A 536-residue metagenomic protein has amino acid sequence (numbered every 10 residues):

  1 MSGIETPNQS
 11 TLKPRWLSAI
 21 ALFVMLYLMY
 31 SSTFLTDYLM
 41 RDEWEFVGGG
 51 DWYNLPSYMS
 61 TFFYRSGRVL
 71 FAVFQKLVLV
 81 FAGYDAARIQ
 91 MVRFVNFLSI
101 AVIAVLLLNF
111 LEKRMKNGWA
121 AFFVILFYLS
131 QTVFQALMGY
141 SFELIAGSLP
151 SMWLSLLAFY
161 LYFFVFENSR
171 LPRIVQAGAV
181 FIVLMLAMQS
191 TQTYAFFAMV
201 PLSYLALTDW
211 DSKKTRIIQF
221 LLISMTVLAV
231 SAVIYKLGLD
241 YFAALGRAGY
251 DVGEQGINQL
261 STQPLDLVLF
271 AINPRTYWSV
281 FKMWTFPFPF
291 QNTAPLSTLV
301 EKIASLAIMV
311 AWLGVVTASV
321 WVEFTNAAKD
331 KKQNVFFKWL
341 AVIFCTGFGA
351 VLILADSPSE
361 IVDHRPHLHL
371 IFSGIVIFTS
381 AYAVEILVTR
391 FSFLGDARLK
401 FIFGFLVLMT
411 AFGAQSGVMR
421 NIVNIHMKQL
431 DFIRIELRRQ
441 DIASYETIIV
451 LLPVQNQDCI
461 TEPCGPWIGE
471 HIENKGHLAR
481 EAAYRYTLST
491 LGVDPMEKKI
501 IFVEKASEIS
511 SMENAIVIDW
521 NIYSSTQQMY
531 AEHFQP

Functional and structural regions predicted by a protein language model:
S2, T11-A121, K214-I217, Y241-S305 (+2 more regions): Intrinsically disordered, polar/acidic, low-complexity terminal segments
R15-S18, K116-V124, P172-Q176, I217-L221 (+2 more regions): Membrane-interfacial loop-to-transmembrane alpha-helix junctions, especially the N-terminal start
R68, A120-F166, Q189-T191, F344-A383: Membrane-interface micro-motifs in multi-pass membrane enzymes
M91-L108, Y128-T132, M152-S155, M309 (+2 more regions): Transmembrane alpha-helical segments of multi-pass membrane glycosylation machinery that act on lipid-linked glycans
V105-N109, L157-F164, P201-T208, A229 (+2 more regions): Transmembrane alpha-helices and membrane-interface helical segments of multi-pass integral membrane enzymes
R173-T191, F197-P201: Membrane-interface alpha helices of multi-pass inner-membrane proteins
I174, I308, W339, V384-Q415: Signature aromatic-anchored transmembrane alpha helix within multi-pass, membrane-resident enzymes that catalyze glycan
F196-A229, V233: Perimembrane helix-loop-helix junctions
